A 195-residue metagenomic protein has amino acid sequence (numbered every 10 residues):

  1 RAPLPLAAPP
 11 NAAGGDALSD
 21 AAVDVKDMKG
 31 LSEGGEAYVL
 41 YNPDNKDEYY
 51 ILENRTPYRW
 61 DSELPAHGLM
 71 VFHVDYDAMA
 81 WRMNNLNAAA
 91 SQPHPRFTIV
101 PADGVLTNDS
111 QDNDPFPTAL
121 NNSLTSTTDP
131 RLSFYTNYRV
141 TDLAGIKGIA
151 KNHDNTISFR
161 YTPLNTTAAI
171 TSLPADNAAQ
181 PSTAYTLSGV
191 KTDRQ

Functional and structural regions predicted by a protein language model:
R1-A2, L6: Extended catalytic-interface subdomain
A7-P9, P43, V190: Surface-exposed loop/turn and secondary-structure junction residues enriched for glycine/proline
N11, G15-T166: Non-catalytic C-terminal accessory/binding modules of secreted extracellular proteins
T166-Q195: C-terminal outer-membrane/trafficking sorting elements
